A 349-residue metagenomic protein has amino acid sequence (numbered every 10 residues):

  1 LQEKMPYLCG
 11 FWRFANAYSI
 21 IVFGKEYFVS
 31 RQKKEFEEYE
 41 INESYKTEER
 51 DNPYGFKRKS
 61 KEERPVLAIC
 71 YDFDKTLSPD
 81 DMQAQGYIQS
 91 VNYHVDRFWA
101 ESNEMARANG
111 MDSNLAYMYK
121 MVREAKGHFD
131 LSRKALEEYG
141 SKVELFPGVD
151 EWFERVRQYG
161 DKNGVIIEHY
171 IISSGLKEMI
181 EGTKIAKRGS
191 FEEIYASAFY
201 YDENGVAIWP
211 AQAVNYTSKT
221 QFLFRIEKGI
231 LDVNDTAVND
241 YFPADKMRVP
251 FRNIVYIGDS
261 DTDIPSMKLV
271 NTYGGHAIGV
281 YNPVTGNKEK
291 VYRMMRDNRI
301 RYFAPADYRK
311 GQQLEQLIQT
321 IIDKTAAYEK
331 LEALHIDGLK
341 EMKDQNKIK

Functional and structural regions predicted by a protein language model:
Q2-K4: Charged/polar low-complexity intrinsically disordered segments
P6-C9, V29-S30, E37-E38, L223: Short amphipathic alpha-helical "recognition" segments used for binding
Y7, I20, K25-Y27: Short, positively charged and aromatic/hydrophobic N-terminal segments
A15-S19: Ala/Thr-enriched low-complexity intrinsically disordered regions
R31, P147-Y170, S174-K349: C-terminal cap/substrate-recognition subdomain and adjoining C-terminal extension of metal-dependent phosphatase-like
R31-E203, I300: Alpha-helical substrate-recognition element adjacent to the catalytic core
